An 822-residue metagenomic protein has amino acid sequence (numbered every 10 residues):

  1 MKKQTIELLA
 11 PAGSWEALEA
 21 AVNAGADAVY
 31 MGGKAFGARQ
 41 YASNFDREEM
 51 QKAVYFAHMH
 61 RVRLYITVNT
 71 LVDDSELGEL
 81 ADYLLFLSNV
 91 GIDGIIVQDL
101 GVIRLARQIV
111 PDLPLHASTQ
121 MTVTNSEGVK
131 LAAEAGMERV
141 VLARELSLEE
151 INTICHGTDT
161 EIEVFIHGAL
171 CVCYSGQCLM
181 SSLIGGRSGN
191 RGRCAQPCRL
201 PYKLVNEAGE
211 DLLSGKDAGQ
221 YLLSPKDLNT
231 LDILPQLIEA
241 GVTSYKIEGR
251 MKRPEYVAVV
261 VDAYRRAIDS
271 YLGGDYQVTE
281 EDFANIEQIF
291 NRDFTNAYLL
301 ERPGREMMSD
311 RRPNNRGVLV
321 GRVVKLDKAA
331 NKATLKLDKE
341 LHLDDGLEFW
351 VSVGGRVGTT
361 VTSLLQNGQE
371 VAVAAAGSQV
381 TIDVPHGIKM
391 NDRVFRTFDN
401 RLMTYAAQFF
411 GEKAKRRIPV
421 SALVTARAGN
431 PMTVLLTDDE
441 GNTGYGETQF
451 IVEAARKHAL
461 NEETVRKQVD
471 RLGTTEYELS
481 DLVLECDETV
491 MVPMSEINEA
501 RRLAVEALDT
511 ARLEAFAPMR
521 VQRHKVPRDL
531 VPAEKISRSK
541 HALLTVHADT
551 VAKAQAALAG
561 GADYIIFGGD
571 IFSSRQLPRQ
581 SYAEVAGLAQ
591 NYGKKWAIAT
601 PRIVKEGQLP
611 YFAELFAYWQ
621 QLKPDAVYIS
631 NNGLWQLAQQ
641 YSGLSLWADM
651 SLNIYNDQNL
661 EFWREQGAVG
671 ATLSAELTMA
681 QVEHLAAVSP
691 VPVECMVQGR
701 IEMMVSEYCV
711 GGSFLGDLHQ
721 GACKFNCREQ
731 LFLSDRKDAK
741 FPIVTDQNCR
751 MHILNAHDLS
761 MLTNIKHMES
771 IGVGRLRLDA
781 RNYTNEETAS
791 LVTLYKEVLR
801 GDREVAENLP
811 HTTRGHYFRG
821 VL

Functional and structural regions predicted by a protein language model:
K2-V123, V141-E145, E149-S244, M251-G387 (+4 more regions): Active-site pocket-lining/capping segments in soluble small-molecule metabolic enzymes
E138: Long, basic N-terminal domains or extensions that often function in RNA/ssDNA interaction or organelle/cellular
